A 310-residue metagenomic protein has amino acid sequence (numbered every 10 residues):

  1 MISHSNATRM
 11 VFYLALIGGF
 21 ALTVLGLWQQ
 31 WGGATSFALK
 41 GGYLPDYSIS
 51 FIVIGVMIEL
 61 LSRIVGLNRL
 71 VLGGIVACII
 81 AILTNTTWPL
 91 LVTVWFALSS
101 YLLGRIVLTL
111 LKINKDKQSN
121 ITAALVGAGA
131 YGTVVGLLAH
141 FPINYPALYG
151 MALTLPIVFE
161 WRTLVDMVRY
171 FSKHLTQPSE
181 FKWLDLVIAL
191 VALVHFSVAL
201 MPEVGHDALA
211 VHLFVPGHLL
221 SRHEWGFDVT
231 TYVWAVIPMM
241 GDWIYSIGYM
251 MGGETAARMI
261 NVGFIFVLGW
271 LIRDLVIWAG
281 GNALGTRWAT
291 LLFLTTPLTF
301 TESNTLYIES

Functional and structural regions predicted by a protein language model:
M1-L175: Membrane-embedded, hydrophobic transmembrane alpha-helices
L27-T35, V194-A210: Helix-to-loop transition at the C-terminal end of transmembrane segments
T35-L39, T84, I113-Q118, F141-I143 (+4 more regions): Juxtamembrane segments of multi-pass membrane glycosylation machinery that transfer sugars from lipid-linked donors
I49, W95-S99, V126-A130, A152-P156 (+5 more regions): Transmembrane alpha-helices of multi-pass, membrane-embedded glycan-processing enzymes that use lipid-linked
R69-G73, K115-A123, T255-A256, I272-P297: Transmembrane-helix signature of polytopic, membrane-embedded enzymes that assemble or transfer cell-envelope glycans
V76-T84, A130, W288-F300, N304-I308: Short aromatic/hydrophobic helix-turn
T87-L91, I237, I247-Y249, G253-F264 (+2 more regions): Membrane-embedded glycan-lipid processing machinery
M201-V215, S221-I244, M251, T255-A256: Extracytoplasmic catalytic/substrate-binding loops of multi-pass membrane glycan-assembly enzymes
